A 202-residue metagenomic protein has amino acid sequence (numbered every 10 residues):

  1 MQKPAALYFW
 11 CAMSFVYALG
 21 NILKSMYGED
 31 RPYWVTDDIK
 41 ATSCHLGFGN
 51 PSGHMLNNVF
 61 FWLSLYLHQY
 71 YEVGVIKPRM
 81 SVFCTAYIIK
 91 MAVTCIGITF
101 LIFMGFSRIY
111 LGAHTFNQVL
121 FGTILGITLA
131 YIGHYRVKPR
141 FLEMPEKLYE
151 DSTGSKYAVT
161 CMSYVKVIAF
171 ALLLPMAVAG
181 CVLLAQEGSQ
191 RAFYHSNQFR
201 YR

Functional and structural regions predicted by a protein language model:
K3, F15-Y17, N21-K24, E29-H195 (+1 more regions): Membrane-embedded catalytic cores of phosphoryl/pyrophosphoryl-handling enzymes
L7-C11, F15: Interfacial transmembrane-helix starts/ends
